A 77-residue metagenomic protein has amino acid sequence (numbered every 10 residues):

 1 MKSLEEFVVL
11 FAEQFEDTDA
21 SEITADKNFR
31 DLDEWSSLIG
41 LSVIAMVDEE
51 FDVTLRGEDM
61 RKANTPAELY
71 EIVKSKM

Functional and structural regions predicted by a protein language model:
K2-W35, I39-I44, E49-M77: Phosphopantetheine-dependent thiolation modules in NRPS/PKS and related acyl-activating systems
